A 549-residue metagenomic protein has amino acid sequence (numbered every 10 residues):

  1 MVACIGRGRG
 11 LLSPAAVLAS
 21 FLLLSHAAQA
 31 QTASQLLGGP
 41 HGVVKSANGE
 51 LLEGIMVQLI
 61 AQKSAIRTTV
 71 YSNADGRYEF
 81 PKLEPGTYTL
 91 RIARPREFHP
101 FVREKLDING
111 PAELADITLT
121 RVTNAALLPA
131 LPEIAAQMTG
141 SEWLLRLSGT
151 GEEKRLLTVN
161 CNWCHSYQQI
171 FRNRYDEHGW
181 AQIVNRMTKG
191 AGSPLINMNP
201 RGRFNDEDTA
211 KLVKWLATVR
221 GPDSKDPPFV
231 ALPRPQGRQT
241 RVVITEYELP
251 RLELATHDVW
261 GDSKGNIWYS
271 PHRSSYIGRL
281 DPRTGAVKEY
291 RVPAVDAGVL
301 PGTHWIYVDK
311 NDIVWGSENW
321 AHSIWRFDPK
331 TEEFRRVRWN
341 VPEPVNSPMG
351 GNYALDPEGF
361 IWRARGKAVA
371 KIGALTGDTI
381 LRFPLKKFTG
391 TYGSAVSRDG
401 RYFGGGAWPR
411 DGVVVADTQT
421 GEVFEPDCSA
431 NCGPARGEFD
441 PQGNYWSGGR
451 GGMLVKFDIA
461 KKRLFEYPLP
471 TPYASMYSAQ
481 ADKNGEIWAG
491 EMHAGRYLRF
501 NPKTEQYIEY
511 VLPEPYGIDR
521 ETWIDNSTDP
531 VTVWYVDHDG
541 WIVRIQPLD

Functional and structural regions predicted by a protein language model:
L37, H41-L52: Structural motif
L52, E79-T87, P95: Short Pro-Gly-centered beta-turn/loop motif in secreted/extracellular proteins
Q62-R77: Short, acidic Ser/Thr/Gly-rich low-complexity loop/linker segments typical of extracellular and cell-surface proteins
S64-A65, T87, R91-D107: A short, solvent-exposed loop/turn motif at the edges and junctions of modular extracellular/periplasmic domains
L157-Q168, L212: The canonical Cys-X-X-Cys-His
L252-S263, D296-K310, P342-E358, K387-G400 (+4 more regions): Beta-rich, blade/repeat-based domains predominating in secreted/periplasmic proteins but also intracellular
I267-R273, V314-W320, D356, I361-G366 (+4 more regions): Conserved beta-strand positions in repeat-built beta-propeller and related beta-rich domains
L512-D549: Blade-level signature of beta-propeller repeat domains, shared across WD40, Kelch, NHL, RCC1 and BNR/Asp-box propellers
